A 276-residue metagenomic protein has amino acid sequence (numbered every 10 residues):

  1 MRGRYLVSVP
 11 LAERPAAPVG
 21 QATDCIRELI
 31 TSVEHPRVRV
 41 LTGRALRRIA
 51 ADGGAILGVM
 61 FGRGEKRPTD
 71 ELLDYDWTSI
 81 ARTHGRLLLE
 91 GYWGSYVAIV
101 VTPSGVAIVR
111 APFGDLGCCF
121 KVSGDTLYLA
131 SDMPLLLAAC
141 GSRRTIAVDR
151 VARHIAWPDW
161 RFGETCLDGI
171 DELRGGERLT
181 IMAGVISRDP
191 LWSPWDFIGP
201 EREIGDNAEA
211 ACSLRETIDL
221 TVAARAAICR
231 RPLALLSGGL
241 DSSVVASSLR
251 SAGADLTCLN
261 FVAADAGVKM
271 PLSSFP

Functional and structural regions predicted by a protein language model:
M1-P276: Cysteine-centered catalytic environments shared across enzyme families
